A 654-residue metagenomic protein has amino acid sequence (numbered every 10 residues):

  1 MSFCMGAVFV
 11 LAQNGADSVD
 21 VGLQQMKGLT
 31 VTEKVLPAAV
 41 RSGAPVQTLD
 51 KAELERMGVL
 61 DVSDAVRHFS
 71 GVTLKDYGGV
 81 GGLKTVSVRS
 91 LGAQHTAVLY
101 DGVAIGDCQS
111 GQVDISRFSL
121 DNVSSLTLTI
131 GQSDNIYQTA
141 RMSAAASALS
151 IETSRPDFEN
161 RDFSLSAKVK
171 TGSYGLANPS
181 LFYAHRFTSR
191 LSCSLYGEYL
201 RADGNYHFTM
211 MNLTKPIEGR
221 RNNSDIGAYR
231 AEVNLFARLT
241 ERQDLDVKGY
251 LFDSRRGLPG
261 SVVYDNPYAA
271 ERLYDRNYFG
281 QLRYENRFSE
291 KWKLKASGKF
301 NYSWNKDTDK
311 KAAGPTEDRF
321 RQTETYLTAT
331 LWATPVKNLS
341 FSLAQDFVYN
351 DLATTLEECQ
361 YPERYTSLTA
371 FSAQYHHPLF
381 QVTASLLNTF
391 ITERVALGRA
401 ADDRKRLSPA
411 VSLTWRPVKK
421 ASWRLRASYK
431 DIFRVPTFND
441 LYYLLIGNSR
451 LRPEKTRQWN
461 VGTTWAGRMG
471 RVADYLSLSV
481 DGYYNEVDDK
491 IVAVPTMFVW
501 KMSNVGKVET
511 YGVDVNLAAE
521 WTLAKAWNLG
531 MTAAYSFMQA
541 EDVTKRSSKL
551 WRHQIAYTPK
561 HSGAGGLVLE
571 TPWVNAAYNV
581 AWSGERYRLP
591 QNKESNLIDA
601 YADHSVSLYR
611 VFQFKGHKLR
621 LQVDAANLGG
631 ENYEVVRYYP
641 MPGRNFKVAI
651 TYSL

Functional and structural regions predicted by a protein language model:
L23-E55: N-terminal periplasmic "start-of-domain" segments of outer-membrane beta-barrel proteins
S63, R67-A104: Extracytoplasmic beta-strand/coil segments of soluble accessory domains associated with Gram-negative outer-membrane
L120-S166: A beta-strand signature from Gram-negative outer-membrane beta-barrel systems, especially the internal plug domain
A202-F208, I217-A228, F236-K295, F300-E324 (+2 more regions): Flexible loop and strand-edge segments within Gram-negative outer membrane beta-barrel domains
K291-D307, L425-S428, E454-Y511, N516-E520: Membrane-embedded beta-barrel scaffold of Gram-negative outer-membrane proteins
V336-N485: Structural signature of Gram-negative outer-membrane beta-barrels, strongest in the C-terminal barrel of TonB-dependent
K337, L379-V382, S477-E486, N504-R588 (+1 more regions): Gram-negative outer-membrane beta-barrel transporters
Y483, W582-L589, L597, L608-L654: C-terminal beta-signal and adjacent terminal beta-strands/loops of Gram-negative outer-membrane beta-barrel proteins
